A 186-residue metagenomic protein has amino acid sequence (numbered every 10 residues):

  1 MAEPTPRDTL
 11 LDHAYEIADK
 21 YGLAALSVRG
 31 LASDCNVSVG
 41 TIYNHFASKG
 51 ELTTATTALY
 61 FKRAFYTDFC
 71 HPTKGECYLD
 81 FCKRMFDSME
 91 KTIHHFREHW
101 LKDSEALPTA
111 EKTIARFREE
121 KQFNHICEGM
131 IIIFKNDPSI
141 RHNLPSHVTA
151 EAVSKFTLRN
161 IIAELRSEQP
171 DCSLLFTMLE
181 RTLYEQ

Functional and structural regions predicted by a protein language model:
E3-Y15, L31, L52, T56-Y60 (+2 more regions): Generic hydrophobic, amphipathic alpha-helix propensity
T9, I17-E51, A55: Helix-turn-helix
H13-Y21, R63, T67, H71 (+1 more regions): Solvent-exposed, amphipathic alpha-helical segments
A55, F69-H95, A150-V153: Hydrophobic alpha-helical connector segments
L59, R63, S88-F96, N160-A163 (+1 more regions): Phosphate/oxyanion-binding loops and surfaces in catalytic or ligand/nucleic-acid-binding neighborhoods
D80-F117: Amphipathic alpha-helical segments used for helix-helix packing
T92-H95, A110-I140, H147-K155, I162: Amphipathic alpha-helical packing segments from all-alpha helical-bundle domains
I133, T177-Q186: C-terminal alpha-helix
